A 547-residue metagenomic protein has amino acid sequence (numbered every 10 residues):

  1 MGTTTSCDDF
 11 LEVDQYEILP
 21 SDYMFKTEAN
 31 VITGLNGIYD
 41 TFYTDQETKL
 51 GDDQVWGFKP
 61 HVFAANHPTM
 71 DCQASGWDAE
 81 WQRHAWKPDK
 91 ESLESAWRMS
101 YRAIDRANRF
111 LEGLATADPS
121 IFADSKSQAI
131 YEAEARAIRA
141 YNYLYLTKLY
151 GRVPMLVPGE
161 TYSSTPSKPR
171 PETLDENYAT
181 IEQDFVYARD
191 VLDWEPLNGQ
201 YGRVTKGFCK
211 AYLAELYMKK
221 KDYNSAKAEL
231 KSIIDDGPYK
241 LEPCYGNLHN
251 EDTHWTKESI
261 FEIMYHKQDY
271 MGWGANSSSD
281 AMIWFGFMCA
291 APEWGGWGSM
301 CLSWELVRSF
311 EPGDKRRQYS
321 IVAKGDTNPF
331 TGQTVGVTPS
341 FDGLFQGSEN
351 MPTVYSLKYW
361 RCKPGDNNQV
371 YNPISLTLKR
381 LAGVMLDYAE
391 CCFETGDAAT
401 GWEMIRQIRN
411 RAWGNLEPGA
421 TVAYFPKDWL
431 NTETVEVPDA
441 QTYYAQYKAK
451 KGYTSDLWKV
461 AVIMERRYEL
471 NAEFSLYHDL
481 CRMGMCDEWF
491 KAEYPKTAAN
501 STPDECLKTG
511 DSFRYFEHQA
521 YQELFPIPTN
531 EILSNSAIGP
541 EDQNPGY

Functional and structural regions predicted by a protein language model:
C7, K59, A64, C72 (+8 more regions): Long, intrinsically disordered, low-complexity segments
D8-W77, Y178, V186-Y187, R203-G347 (+1 more regions): An aromatic- and glycine-enriched ligand-binding surface/loop that stacks and positions planar moieties
I32-N36, D40-L50, D71-Y150, E172-E176 (+5 more regions): Conserved, well-structured interaction surfaces
G332-R380, G546-Y547: Active-site beta-strand/loop architecture of penicillin-binding DD-peptidases
